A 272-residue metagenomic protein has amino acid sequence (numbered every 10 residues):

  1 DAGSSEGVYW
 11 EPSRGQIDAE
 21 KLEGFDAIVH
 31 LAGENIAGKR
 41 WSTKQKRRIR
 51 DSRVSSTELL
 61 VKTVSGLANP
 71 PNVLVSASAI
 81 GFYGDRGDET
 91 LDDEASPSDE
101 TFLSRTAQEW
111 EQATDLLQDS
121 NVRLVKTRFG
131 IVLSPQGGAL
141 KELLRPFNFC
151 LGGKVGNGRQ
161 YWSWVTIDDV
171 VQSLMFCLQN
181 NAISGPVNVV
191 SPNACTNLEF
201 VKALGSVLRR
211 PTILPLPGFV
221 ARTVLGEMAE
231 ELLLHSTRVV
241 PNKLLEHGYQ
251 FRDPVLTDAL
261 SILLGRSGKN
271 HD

Functional and structural regions predicted by a protein language model:
A2-L59: NAD(P)H-binding glycine-rich loop region in Rossmannoid oxidoreductase-like domains and their noncatalytic homologs
D51, S55, G87-K126: Catalytic helix-loop patch of NAD(P)-dependent Rossmann-fold dehydrogenases
E58-T101: Conserved Rossmann-fold NAD(P)-dependent oxidoreductase catalytic core, especially the SDR/UDP-sugar
Q108, S120, L133-E142, C177-V187: Glycine/proline-rich active-site loop of Rossmann-fold NAD(P)-dependent oxidoreductases
D115-K126, G130-W162, L204: NAD(P)-dependent short-chain dehydrogenase/reductase
L144-G152, Q160-C195: Alpha-helical substrate-binding/gating segment
N180-E227, S261-D272: Mid/C-terminal beta-alpha module of Rossmann-like enzyme folds, strongest in SDR-family dehydrogenases/epimerases
E231-D272: C-terminal amphipathic/interface module of NAD(P)-dependent oxidoreductases and related NAD-binding regulators
